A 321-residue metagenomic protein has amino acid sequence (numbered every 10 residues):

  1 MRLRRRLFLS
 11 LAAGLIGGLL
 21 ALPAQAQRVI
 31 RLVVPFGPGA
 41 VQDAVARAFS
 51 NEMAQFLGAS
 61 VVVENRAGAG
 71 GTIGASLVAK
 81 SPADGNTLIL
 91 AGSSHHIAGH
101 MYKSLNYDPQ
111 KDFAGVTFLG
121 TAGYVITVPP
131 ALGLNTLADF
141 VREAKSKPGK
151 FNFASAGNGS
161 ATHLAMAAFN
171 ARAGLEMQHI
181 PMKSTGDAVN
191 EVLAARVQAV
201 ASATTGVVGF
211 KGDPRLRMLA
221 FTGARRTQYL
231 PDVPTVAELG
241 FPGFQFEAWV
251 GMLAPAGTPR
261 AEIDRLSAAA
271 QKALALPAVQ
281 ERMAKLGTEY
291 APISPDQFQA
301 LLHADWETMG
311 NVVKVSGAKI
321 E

Functional and structural regions predicted by a protein language model:
M1-P23: Twin-arginine (Tat) signal peptide motif
L22-K111, K150, N158, G174-A201 (+2 more regions): N-terminal (or domain-start) structured segment
Q27-V29, A171-L175, R260-E321: An extracytoplasmic/periplasmic, membrane-proximal ligand-sensing/linker region
V41-V45, F49, M53, G70 (+14 more regions): Stable alpha-helical elements in mature extracytoplasmic
K80-N86, H100-D187, V236, W249-R282: Hinge/capping helix and adjacent helix->loop/strand transition within the periplasmic-binding protein
L90-H95, S155, T185, S202-V207 (+3 more regions): Beta->alpha turn/N-cap motifs
T121, V207-A275, A304-E307: C-terminal lobe and pocket-closing loops of periplasmic/extracytoplasmic Venus-flytrap solute-binding proteins
